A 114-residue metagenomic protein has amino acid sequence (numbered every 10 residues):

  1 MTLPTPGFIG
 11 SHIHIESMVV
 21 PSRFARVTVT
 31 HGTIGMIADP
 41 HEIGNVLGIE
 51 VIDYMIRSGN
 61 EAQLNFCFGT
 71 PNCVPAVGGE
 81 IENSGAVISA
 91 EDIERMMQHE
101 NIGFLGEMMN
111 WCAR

Functional and structural regions predicted by a protein language model:
M1-A38: Replace "His-x-His-based motif
R23-R114: Divalent-metal coordination cores built from histidine and acidic residues
